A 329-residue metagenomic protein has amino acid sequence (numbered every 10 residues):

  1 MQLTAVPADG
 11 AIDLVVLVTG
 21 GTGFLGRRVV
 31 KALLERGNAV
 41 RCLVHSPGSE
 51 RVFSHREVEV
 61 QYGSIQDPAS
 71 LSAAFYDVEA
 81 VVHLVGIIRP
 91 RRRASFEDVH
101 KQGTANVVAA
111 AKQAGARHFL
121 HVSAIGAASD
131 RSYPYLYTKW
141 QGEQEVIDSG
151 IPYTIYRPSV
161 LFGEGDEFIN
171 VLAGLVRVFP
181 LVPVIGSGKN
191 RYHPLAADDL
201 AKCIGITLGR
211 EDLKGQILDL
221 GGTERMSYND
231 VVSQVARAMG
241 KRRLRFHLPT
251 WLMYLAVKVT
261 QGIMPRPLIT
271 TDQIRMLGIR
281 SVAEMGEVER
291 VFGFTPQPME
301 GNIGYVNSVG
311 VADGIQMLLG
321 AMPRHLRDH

Functional and structural regions predicted by a protein language model:
L3-V6, G10-N38: N-terminal Rossmann NAD(P)H-binding glycine-rich loop of SDR-like oxidoreductase domains
V6-G10, T207-I269, A283-H329: Mid/C-terminal beta-alpha module of Rossmann-like enzyme folds, strongest in SDR-family dehydrogenases/epimerases
D9, S129-M239: Oxidoreductase cofactor-interface core, primarily capturing Rossmann-like NAD(P)-dependent enzymes
T19, L43, L84-V85, F119-I125 (+1 more regions): SDR active-site strand-loop-helix element
G26-R27, K101, W140: Residues forming the Rossmann-fold NAD(P)(H) cofactor-binding site
N38-P47: Conserved glycine-rich Rossmann-like NAD(P)H-binding loop of the short-chain dehydrogenase/reductase
G48-N106, A110-Q113, I125-S129: NAD(P)H-binding glycine-rich loop region in Rossmannoid oxidoreductase-like domains and their noncatalytic homologs
D67, G103-N106, H118, Q141-G142 (+1 more regions): Conserved cofactor-binding/catalytic machinery of classical short-chain dehydrogenase/reductase
